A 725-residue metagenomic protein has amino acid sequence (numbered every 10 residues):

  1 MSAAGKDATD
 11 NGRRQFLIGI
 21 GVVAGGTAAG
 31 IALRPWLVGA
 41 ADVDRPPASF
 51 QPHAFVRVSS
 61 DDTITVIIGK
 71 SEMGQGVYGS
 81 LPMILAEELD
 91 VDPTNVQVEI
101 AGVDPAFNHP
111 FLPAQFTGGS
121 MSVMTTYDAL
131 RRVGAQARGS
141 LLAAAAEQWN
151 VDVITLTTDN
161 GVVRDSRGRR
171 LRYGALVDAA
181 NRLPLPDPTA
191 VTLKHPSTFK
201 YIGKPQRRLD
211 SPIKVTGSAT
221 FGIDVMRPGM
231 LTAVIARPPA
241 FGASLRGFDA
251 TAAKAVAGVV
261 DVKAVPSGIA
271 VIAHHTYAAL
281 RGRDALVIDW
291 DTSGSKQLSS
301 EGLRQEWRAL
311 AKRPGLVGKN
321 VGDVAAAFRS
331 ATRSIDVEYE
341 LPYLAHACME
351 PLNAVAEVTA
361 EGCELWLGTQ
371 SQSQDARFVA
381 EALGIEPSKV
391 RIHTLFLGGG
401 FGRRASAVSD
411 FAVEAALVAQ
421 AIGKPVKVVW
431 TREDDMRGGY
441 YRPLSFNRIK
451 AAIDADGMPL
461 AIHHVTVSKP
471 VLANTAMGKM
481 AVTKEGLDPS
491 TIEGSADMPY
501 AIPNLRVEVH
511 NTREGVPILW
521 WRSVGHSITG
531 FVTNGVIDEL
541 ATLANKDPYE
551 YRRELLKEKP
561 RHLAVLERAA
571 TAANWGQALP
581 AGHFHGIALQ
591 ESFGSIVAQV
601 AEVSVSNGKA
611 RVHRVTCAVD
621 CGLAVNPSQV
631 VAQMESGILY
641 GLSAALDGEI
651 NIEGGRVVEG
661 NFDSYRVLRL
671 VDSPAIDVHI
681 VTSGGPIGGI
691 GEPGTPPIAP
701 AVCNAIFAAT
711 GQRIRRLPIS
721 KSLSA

Functional and structural regions predicted by a protein language model:
S2-A725: Cofactor-binding beta-sheet edge motifs in enzyme active sites
